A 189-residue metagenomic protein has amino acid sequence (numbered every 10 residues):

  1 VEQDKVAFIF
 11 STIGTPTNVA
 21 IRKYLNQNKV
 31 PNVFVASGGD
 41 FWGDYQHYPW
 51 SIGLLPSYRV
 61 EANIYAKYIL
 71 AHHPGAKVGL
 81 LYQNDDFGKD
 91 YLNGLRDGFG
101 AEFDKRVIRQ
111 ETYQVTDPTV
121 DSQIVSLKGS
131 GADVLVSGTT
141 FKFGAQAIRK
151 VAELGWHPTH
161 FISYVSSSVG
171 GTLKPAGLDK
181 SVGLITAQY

Functional and structural regions predicted by a protein language model:
V1-A7, K67-A71, P118-G131, E153: Short, well-structured alpha-helical segments in soluble
V6-E111, H160-T186: Extracytoplasmic ligand/sensor domains, especially the bilobed periplasmic-binding protein
T15-N26, L95, T119, S130-L154: Hydrophobic alpha-helical
Y65, G98, Q123, A147-K150: A ubiquitous structural signal for well-ordered alpha-helices
R109, I124, V136: Generic anion/oxyanion-binding catalytic loop in active/binding sites
Q114: Ligand-binding pockets and gating/stacking loops
G129-L135, G183-Y189: Extracytoplasmic/periplasmic substrate-recognition and gating elements
H157: His-Asp phosphorelay/catalytic-motif detector in bacterial-type signaling
